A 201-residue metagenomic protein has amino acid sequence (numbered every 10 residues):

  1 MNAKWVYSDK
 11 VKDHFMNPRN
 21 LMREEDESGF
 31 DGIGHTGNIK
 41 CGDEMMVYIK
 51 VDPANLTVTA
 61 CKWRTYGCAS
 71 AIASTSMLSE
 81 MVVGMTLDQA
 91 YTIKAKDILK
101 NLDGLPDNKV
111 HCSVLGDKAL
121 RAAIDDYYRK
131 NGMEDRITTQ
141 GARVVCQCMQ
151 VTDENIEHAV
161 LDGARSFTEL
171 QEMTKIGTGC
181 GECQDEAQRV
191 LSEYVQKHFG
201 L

Functional and structural regions predicted by a protein language model:
M1-L201: Domain-level signature for proteins that mediate thiol-based redox and metal-cofactor handling
